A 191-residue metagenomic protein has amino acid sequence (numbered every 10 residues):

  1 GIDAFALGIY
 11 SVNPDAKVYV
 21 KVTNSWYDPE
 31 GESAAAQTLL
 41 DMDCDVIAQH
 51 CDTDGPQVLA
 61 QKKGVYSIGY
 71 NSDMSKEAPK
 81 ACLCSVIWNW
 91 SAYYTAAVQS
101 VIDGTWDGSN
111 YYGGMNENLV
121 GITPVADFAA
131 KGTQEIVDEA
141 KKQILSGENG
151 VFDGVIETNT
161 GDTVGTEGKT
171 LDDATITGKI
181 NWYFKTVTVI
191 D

Functional and structural regions predicted by a protein language model:
G1-D191: A residue-level marker of the well-folded mature domains of exported/periplasmic proteins
